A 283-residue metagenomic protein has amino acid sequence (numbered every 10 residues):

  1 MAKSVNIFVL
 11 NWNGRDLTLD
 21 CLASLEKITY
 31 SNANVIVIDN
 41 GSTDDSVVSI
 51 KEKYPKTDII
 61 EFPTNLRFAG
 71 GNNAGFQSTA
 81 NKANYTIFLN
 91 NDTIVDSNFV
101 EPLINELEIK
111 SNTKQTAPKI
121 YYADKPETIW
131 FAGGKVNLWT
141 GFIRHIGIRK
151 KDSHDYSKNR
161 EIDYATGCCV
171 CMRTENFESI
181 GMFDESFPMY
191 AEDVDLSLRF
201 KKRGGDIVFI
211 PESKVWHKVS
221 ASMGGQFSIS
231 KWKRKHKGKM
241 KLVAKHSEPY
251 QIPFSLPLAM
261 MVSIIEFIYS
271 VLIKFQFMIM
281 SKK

Functional and structural regions predicted by a protein language model:
L19, D44-E52, E61: Acidic helix N-cap motif at the loop->helix transition within catalytic regions of sugar-transfer enzymes
A23-N32: Short, acidic, metal-binding catalytic loop of nucleotide-sugar glycosyltransferases
E61-N81, N91: Glycine-rich, basic loop-to-helix element that forms the pyrophosphate-binding segment of sugar-nucleotide handling
T86: Short aromatic/hydrophobic "clamp" motif used to bind/position activated sugar donors
T93-F131, K135-L138: Conserved donor NDP-sugar-binding/catalytic core segment of glycosyltransferases
V136-D163, E178: Short, flexible, basic/aromatic active-site loop/helix in glycosyltransferases
D163-K214: A short, conserved alpha-helix in the catalytic core of glycosyltransferases
S228-K283: Non-catalytic, C-terminal membrane-associated alpha-helical segments of glycosyltransferases
